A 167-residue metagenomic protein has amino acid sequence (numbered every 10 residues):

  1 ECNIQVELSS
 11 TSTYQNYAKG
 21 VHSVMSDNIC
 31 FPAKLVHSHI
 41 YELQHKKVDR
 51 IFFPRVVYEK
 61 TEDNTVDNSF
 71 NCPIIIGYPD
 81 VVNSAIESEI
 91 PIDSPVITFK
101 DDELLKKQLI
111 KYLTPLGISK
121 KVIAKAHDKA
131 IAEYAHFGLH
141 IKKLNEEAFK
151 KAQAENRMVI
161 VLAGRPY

Functional and structural regions predicted by a protein language model:
E1-Y167: An N-terminal assembly and electron-transfer interface module characteristic of large anaerobic redox and radical
